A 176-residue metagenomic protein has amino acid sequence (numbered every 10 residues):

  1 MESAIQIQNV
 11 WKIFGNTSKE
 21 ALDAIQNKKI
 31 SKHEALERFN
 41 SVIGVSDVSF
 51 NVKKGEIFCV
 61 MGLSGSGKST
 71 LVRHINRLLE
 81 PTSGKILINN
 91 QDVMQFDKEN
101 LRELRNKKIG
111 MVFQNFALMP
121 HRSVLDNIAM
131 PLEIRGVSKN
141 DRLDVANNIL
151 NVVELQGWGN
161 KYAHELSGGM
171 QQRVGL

Functional and structural regions predicted by a protein language model:
A24-E34, N89-D92, E133-G136, N140-W158: Conserved ABC ATPase "signature" region
A35-F39, M94-G110, I134, K139: ABC ATPase NBD coupling module
N76: Helix-to-loop junction immediately C-terminal to a conserved catalytic motif
D97, R105, L125, N151 (+1 more regions): Signature (C-motif/LSGGQ) region and adjacent switch/coupling loops of ABC-type ATPase nucleotide-binding domains
H121-A129: Short coil-to-helix segment of the ABC ATPase nucleotide-binding domain corresponding to the Q-loop/switch region
Y162-L166, M170-Q172: Conserved ABC ATPase signature
L176: Hydrophobic anchor residue at the start of the ABC signature
